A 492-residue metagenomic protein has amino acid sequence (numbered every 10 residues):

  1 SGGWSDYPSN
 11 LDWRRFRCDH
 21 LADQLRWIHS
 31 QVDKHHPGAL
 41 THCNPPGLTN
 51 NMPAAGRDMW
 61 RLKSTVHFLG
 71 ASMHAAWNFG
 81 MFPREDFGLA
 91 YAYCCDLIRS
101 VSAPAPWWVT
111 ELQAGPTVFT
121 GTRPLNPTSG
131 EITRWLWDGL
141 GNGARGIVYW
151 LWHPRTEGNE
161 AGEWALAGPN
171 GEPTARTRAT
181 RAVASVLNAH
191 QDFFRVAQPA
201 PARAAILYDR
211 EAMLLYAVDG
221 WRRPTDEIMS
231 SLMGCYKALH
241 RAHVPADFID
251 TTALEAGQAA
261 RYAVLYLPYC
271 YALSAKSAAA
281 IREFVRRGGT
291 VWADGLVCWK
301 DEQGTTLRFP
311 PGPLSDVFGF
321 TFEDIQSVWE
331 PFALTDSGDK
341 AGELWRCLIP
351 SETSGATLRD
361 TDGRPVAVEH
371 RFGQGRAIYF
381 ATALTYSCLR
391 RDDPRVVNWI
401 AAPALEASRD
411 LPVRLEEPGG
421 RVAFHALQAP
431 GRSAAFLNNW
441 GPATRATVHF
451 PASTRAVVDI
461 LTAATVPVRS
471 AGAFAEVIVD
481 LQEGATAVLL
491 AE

Functional and structural regions predicted by a protein language model:
S1-P45, N50-T65, R241: Active-site neighborhood of glycoside hydrolase catalytic domains
H20-W27, D86-Y93, S230, S274-K276: Aromatic- and glycine-enriched glycan-recognition loops and surfaces that form the carbohydrate-binding subsites
H36, H42-G234, F320, D324-W329 (+11 more regions): Hydrophobic targeting/anchoring helices
Y236-Q258: A short, well-structured beta->alpha microelement
A259-C270: Short, well-ordered secondary-structure micro-motifs within conserved domains or adaptor modules
P268-E492: A conserved amphipathic helix/loop scaffold that creates a polar/acidic microenvironment used either to coordinate
